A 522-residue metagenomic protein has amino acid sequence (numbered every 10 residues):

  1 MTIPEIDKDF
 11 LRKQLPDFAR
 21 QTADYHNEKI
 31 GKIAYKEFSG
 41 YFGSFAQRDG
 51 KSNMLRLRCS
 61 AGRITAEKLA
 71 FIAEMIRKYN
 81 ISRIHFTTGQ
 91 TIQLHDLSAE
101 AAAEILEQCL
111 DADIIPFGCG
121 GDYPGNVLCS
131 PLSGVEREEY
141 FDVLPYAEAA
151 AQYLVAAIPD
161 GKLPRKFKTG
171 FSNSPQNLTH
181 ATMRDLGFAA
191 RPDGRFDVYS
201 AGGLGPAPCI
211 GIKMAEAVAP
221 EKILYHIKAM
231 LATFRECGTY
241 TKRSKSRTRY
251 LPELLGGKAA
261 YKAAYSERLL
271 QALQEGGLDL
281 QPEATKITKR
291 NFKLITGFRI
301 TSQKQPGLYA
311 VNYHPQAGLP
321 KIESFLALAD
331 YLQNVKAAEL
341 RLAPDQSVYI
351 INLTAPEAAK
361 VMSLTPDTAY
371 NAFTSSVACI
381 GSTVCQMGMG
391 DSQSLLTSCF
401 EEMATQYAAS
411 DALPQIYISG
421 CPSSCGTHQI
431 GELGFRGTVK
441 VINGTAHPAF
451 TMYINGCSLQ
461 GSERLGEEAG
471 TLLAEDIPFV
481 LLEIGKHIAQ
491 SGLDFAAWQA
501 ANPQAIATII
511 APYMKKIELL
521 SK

Functional and structural regions predicted by a protein language model:
M1-K68, Q176-N177, F292-G307: N-terminal basic/disordered segments at the start of proteins
I3-P4, L163-A263, G431-L493: Mobile "lid/hinge" segments at catalytic clefts and subdomain interfaces of large enzymes
A23-G31, S52-R195, Y225, Y313-T445: Small-residue-enriched alpha-helical segments and adjacent helix-cap loops that form tight helix-helix packing
F38-S44, A70-I81, A232-R235, L294-R299 (+1 more regions): Short amphipathic beta-strand starts and helix->beta connectors
S82-F86, A157-P164, R235-P252, Q271-K289 (+4 more regions): Flexible, glycine/charged-enriched surface loops at secondary-structure junctions
D96, E100-D113, R235-I300, K304 (+1 more regions): Terminal amphipathic helices with adjacent charged low-complexity linkers/tails
G170-S172, T248-A260, K286-K293, A497-I517: Amphipathic alpha-helical surface "interface" segments used for docking/oligomerization or membrane association within
T301-A310, P315-L342, L481, H487-Q490 (+1 more regions): Long hydrophobic segments that form regular secondary structure
